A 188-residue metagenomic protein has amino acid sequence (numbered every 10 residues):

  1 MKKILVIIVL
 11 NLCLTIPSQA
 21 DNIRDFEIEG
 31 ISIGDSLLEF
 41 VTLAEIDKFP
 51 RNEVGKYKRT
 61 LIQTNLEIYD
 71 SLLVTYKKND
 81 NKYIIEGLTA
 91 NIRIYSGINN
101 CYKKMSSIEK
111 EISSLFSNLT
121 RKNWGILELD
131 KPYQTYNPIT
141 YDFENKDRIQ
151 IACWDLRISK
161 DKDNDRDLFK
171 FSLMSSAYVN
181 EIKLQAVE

Functional and structural regions predicted by a protein language model:
I4-S18: Sec-dependent N-terminal signal peptides
D21-N65, G87-E188: Non-cytosolic coordination micro-motifs
T60-I84: Compositionally biased P/S/T/G-rich terminal and signal peptide-adjacent segments that lie outside catalytic cores
